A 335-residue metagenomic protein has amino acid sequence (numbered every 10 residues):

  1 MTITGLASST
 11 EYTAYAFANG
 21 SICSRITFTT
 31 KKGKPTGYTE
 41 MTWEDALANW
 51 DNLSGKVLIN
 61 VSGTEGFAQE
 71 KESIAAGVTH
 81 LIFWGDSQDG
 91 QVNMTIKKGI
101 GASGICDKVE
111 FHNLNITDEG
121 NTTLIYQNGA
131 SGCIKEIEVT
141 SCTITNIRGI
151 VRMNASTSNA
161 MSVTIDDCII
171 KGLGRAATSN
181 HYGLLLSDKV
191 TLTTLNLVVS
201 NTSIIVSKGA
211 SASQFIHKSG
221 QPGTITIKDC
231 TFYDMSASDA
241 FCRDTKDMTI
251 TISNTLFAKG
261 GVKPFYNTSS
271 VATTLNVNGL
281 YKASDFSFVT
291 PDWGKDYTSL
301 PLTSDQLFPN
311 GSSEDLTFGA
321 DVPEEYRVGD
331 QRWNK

Functional and structural regions predicted by a protein language model:
I3-T10: Surface-exposed, short loops/turns at beta-strand junctions within beta-sandwich domains
S8, N19-K34: Extracellular fibronectin type III
Y12, S62-T64, N154: Short strand-loop junctions, especially beta-strand C-caps/beta-turns that link beta-sheets to coils or alpha-helices
T13-F17: Extracellular recognition modules
G37-M41, G329-R332: N-terminal "mature head" segments of proteins
M41-A48, S54-H80, D86-G99: N-terminal extracellular ligand-recognition/capping segment immediately after the signal peptide
S73-I74, T79-D315, A320-P323, D330-K335: Extracellular beta-rich repeat passengers
